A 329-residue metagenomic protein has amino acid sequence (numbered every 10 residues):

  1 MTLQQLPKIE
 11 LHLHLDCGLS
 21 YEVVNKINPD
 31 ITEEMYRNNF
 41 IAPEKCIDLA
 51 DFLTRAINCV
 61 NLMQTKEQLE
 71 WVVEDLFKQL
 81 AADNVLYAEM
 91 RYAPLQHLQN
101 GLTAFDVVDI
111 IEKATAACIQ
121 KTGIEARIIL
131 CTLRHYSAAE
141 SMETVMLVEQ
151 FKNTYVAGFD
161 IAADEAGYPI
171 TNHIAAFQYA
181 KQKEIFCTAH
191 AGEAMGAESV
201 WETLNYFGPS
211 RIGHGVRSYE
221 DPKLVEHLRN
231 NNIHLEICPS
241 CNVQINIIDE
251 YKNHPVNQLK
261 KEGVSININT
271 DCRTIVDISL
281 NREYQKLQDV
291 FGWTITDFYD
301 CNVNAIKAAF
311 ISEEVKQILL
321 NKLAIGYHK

Functional and structural regions predicted by a protein language model:
M1-I185, A194-S199, Y206-F207, R211 (+2 more regions): Metal-cofactor-binding active-site regions of metalloenzymes
H190: Short HxH-centered metal-ligating active-site micro-motif
